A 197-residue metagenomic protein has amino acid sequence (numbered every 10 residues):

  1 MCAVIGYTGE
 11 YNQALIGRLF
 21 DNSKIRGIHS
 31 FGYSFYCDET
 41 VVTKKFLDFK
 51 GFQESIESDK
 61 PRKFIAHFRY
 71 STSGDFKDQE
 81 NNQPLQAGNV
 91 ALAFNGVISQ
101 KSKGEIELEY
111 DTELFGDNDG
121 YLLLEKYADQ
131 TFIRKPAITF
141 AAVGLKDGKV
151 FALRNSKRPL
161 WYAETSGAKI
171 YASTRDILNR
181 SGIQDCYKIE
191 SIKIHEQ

Functional and structural regions predicted by a protein language model:
M1-Q197: Conserved short alpha-helical segments that host acidic/polar catalytic motifs at enzyme active sites
